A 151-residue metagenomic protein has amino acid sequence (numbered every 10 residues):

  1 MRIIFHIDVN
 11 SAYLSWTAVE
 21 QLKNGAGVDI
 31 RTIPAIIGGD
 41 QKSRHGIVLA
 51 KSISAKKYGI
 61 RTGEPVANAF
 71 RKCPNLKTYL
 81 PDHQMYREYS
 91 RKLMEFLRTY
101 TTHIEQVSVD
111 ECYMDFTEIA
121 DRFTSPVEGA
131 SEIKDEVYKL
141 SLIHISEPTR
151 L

Functional and structural regions predicted by a protein language model:
M1-S146: Gly/Gly-Pro- and Ser/Thr-rich, intrinsically disordered tail segments characteristic of DNA damage-repair and tolerance
E147-L151: Short "domain-exit" segments at the C-terminal end of structured domains
